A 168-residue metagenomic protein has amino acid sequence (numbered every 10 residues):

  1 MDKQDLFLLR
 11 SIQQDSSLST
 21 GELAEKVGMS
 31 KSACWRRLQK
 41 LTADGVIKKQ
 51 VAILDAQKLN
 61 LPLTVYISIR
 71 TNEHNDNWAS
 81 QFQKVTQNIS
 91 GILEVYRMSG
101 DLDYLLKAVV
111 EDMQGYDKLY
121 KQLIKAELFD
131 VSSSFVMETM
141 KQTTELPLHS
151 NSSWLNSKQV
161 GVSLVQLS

Functional and structural regions predicted by a protein language model:
M1-S168: A compositional/biophysical signature of low hydrophobicity enriched in polar/charged and small residues
